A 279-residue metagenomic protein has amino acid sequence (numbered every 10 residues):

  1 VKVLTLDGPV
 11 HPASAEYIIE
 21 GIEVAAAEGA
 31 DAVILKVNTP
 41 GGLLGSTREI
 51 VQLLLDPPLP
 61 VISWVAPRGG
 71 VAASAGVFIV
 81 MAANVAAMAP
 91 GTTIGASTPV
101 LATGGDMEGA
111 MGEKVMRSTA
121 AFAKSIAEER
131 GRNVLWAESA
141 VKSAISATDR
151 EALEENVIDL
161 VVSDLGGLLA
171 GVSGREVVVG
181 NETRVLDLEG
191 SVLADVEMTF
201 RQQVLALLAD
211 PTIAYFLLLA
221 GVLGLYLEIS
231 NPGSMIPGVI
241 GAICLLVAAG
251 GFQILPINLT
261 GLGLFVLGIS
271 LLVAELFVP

Functional and structural regions predicted by a protein language model:
V1-L205: Soluble extramembrane regions of membrane proteins in the secretory/endomembrane system
E155, L160-L264, I269-A274: Non-cytosolic juxtamembrane linkers/loops that tether extracellular or periplasmic domains to nearby transmembrane
F277: Conserved thiamine diphosphate
